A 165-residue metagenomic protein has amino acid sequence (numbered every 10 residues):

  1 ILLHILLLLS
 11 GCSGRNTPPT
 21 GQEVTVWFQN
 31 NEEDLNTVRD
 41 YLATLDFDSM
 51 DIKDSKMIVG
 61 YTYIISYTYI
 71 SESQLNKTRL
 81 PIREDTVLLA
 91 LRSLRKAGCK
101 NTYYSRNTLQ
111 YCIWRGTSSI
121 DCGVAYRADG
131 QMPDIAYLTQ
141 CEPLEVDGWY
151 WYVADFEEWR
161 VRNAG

Functional and structural regions predicted by a protein language model:
I1, K53-K56, K77, K96 (+1 more regions): Context-gated lysine
I1-L8: Bacterial N-terminal signal peptides
H4, R39, E142-E145: Functionally constrained cores in energy, signaling, and assembly domains
L8-L9, R95: Secretory pathway export signals and precursors
C12-L88: N-terminal export/targeting and maturation segments
V87-G165: Extracytoplasmic electrostatic interaction patches
